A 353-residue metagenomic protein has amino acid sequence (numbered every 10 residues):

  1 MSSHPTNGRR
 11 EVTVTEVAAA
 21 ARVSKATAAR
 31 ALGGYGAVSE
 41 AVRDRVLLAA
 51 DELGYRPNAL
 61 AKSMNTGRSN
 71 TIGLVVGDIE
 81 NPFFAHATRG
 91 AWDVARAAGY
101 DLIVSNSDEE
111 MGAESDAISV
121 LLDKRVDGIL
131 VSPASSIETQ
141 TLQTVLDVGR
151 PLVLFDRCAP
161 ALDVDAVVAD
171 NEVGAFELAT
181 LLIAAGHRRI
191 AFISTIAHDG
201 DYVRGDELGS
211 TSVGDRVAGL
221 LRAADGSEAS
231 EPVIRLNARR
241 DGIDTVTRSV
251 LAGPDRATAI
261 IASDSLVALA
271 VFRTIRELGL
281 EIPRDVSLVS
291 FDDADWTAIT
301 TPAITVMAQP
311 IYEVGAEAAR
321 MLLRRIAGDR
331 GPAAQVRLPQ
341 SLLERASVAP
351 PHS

Functional and structural regions predicted by a protein language model:
M1-N70, A349-H352: N-terminal helix-turn-helix DNA-binding module of bacterial transcription factors
S2-T6, E52, D93-A98, L146-D147 (+2 more regions): Bacterial carbohydrate/catabolite-sensing allosteric modules
V14-V17, A21-V23, A28, V38-S39 (+13 more regions): Hydrophobic packing within well-folded, soluble alpha/beta domains
A20, K25-R30, N65-E80, R189-D206: Short beta-strand segments enriched in small/hydrophobic residues
E40, D44, L53-G128, D206 (+2 more regions): Amphipathic helical "hinge" segments at domain boundaries
A61, S115-I118, L142, A179 (+1 more regions): Short hydrophobic/charged patches on amphipathic alpha-helices used for structural packing and interfaces
D108-M111, S132-I137, L266: Short beta->alpha connector loops
I137-L146: Active-site-adjacent beta->alpha loops and helix N-cap segments on the catalytic face of soluble alpha/beta enzymes
